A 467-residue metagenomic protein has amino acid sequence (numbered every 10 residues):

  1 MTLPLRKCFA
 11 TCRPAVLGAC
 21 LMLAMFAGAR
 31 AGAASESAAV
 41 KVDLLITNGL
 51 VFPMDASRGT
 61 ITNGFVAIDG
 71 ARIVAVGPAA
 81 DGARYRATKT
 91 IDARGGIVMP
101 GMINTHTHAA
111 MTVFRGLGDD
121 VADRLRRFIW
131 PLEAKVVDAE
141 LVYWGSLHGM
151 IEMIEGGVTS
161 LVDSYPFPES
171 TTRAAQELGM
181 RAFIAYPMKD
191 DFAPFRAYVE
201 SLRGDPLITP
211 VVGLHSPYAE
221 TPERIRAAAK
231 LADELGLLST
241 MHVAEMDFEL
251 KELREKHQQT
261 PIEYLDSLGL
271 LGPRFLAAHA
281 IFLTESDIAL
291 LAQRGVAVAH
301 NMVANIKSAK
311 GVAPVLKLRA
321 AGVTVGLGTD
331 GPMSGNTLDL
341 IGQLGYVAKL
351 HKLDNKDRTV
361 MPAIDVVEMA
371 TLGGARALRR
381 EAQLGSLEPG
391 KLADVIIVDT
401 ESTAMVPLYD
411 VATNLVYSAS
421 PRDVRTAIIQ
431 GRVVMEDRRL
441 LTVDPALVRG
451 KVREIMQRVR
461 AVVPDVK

Functional and structural regions predicted by a protein language model:
L3, C8-F9, R13, C20-L21 (+6 more regions): Active-site microenvironment of metallo-dependent hydrolases
E36, S170-I281, S286: Metal-coordinating catalytic core of metallo-dependent amide/deamination hydrolases
V40-N48, A83-R124, L147, I151-E155: Replace "His-x-His-based motif
G49, V66, A71, G95 (+15 more regions): Divalent metal-coordination and catalytic microenvironments
G101-T107, L161-D163, A182-A185, P210-L214 (+4 more regions): Hydrophobic faces of well-ordered beta-strands that scaffold small-molecule active sites in alpha/beta enzyme cores
A109-W130, L147-K189, L231-M241: Catalytic pocket of metal/acid-base enzymes, prominently hydrolases
V113-W144, I151, L178-F183, R203-P206 (+3 more regions): Active-site gating loops and adjacent loop-to-helix segments of metal-dependent hydrolytic enzymes
S267-R274, L316-S402, S418-P421: His/Asp/Glu-enriched, well-ordered alpha-helical/loop segment that forms or immediately abuts the divalent-metal
